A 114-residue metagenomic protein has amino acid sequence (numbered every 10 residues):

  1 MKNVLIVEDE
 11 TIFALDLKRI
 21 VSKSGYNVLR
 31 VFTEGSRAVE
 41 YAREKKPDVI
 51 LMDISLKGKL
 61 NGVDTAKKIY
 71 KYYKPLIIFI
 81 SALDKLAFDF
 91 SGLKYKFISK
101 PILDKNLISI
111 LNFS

Functional and structural regions predicted by a protein language model:
E8: Conserved acidic carboxylate
T11-R30: Two-component/phosphorelay signaling modules centered on CheY-like receiver
V31-V49: Acidic, metal-coordinating helix/loop segments flanking the phosphotransfer/catalytic sites of two-component signaling
D53-I54: Active-site residues of response regulator receiver
N61-Y72: Short amphipathic alpha-helix used as the core "switch/output" element in two-component signaling
I80-S81: Hydrophobic/aromatic residues positioned on beta-strands within the core alpha/beta folds
F90-S99: As written
I102-S114: C-terminal output helix
